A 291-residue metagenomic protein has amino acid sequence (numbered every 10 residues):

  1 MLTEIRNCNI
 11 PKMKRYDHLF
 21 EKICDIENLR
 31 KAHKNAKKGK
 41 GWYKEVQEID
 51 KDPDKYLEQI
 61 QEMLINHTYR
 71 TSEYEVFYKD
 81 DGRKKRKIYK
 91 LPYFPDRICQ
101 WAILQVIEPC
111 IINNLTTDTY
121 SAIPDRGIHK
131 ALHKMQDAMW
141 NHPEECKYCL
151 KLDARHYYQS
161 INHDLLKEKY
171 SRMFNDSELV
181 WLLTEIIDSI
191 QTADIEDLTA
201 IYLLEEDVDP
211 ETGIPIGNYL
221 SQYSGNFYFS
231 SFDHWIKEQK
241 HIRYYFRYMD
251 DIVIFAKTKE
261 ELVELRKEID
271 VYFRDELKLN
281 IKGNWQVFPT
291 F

Functional and structural regions predicted by a protein language model:
M1-E58: Non-catalytic, polymerase-adjacent accessory regions of viral genome-replication enzymes
R6, R15-L19, L104-N162: Active-site-proximal segment of RNA-dependent polymerases
A36-Q47, K79-K90, N114-D118: Glycine-/proline-rich flexible loop or hinge segments
M63-K84, I98, L182-L204: Reverse-transcriptase-like RNA-dependent polymerase core
R86-T116, D209-E238: Conserved pre-motif C helix in the palm subdomain of viral-like polymerases
A138-M249, V253-E268, G283-T290: Conserved polymerase palm-domain catalytic core
D270-L279: A common structural junction motif
